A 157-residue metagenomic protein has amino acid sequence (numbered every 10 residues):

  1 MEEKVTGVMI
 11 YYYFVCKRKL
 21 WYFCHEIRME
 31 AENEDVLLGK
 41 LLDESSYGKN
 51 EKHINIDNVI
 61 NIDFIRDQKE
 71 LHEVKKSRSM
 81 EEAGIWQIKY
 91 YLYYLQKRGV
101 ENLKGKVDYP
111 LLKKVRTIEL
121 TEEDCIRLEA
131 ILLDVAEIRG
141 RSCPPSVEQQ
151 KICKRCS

Functional and structural regions predicted by a protein language model:
M1-L71, K75-E82, W86-K89: Metal-dependent nuclease catalytic cores that hydrolyze phosphodiester bonds in DNA/RNA, characterized by
M9, S146-Q149: Residue-level signal for mature regions of secreted extracellular proteins and peptides
C16, C153-S157: Short cysteine clusters
E32, R66-S142, Q149-K154: Nucleic-acid nuclease catalytic cores
K40-E44, G48-H53, T117-I126, S157: Short, charged low-complexity intrinsically disordered segments located at boundaries of structured domains
